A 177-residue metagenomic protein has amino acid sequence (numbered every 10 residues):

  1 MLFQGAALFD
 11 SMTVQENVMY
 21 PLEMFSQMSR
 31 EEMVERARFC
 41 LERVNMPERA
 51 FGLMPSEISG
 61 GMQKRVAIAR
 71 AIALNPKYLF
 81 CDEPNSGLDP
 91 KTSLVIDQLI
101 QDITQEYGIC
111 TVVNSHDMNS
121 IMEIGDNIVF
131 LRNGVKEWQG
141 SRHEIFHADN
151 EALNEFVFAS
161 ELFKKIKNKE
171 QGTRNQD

Functional and structural regions predicted by a protein language model:
E31-R49: Conserved ABC ATPase "signature" region
M54-I58, M62: Conserved ABC ATPase signature
N75: Conserved catalytic motifs of ABC-family nucleotide-binding domains
L79-D82: Catalytic Walker B motif of ABC-type/P-loop ATPase nucleotide-binding domains
P90-T92: Helix N-cap at the start of a conserved alpha-helix in ABC-type nucleotide-binding domains
S115-H116: H-loop/switch region of ABC-family ATPase nucleotide-binding domains
